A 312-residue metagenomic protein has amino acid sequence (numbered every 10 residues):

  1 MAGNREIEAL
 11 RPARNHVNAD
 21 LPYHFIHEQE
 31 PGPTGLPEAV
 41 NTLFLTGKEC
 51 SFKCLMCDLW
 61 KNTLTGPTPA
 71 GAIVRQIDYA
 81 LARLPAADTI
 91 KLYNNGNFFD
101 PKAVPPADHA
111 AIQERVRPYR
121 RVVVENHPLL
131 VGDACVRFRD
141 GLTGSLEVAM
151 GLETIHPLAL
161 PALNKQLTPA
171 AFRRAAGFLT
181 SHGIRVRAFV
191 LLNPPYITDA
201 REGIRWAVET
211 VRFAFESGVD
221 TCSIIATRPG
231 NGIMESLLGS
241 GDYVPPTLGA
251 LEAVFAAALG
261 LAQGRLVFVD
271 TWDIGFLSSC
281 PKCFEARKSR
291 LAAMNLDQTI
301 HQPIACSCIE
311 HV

Functional and structural regions predicted by a protein language model:
M1-E28, G32-P33, F215, T227-V312: Auxiliary Fe-S-binding modules of radical SAM enzymes
R14-L64, L81-Y93: N-terminal pre-triad scaffold of radical SAM enzymes
L59-Q76, A80, L84-V104, R115-G132 (+3 more regions): Core AdoMet radical
A80-P85, I112-R117, C135-S145, A176-G183 (+2 more regions): Acidic (Asp/Glu)-rich catalytic clusters
G96-F98, P128-L130, T154-H156, L192-Y196 (+2 more regions): Active-site-proximal loop/turn and secondary-structure-junction residues that shape catalytic pockets, frequently
K102-A110, V131-G141, A200-R201: Distinct, well-ordered alpha-helical segments
V123, P157-K165, L192-R201, S240-D242: Surface-exposed cleft-lining segments at the edges of enzyme active sites
A170-I233, E252-T271: Conserved C-terminal portion of the radical SAM core fold that forms the substrate/S-adenosylmethionine-binding
